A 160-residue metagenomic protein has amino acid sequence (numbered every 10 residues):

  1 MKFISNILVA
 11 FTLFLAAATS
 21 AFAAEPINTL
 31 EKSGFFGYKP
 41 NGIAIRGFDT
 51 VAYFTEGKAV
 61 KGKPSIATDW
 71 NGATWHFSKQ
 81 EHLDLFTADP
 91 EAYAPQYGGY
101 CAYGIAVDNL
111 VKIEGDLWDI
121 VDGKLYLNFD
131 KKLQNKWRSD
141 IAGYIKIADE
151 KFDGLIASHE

Functional and structural regions predicted by a protein language model:
M1-L8: Bacterial N-terminal signal peptides that target proteins for export
A10-A18: Bacterial N-terminal signal peptides
F22-E160: Charged, low-complexity intrinsically disordered segments
